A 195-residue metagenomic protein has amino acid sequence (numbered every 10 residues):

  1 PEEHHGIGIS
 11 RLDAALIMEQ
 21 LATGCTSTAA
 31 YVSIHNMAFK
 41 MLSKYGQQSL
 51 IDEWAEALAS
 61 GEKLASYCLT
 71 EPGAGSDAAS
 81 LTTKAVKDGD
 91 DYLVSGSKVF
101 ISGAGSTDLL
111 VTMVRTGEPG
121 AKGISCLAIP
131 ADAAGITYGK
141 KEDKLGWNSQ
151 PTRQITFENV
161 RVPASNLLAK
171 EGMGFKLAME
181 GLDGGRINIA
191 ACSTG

Functional and structural regions predicted by a protein language model:
E2-E62, S102-L109, G120: Internal helix-loop-helix
G8-I17, D77-L81, T156, V162: Structural signature of FAD isoalloxazine-binding scaffolds in flavoprotein oxidoreductases
I9-S10, D77-A79, G103-D108, A121-G123 (+2 more regions): Short glycine/proline-enriched turns and hinge-like loops at secondary-structure junctions
T23, T137-G195: Glycine-rich beta->alpha junctions and the first turn(s) of the following alpha-helix
G61-L69: A short, Trp-centered hydrophobic/proline-enriched beta-strand micro-motif
A74, V99-G105, D183-N188: Glycine-rich phosphate/pyrophosphate-binding beta-alpha loops
T83-V86: A structural signal for short hydrophobic beta-strand segments in well-ordered beta-sheet cores
S95-Y138: A short core secondary-structure module
